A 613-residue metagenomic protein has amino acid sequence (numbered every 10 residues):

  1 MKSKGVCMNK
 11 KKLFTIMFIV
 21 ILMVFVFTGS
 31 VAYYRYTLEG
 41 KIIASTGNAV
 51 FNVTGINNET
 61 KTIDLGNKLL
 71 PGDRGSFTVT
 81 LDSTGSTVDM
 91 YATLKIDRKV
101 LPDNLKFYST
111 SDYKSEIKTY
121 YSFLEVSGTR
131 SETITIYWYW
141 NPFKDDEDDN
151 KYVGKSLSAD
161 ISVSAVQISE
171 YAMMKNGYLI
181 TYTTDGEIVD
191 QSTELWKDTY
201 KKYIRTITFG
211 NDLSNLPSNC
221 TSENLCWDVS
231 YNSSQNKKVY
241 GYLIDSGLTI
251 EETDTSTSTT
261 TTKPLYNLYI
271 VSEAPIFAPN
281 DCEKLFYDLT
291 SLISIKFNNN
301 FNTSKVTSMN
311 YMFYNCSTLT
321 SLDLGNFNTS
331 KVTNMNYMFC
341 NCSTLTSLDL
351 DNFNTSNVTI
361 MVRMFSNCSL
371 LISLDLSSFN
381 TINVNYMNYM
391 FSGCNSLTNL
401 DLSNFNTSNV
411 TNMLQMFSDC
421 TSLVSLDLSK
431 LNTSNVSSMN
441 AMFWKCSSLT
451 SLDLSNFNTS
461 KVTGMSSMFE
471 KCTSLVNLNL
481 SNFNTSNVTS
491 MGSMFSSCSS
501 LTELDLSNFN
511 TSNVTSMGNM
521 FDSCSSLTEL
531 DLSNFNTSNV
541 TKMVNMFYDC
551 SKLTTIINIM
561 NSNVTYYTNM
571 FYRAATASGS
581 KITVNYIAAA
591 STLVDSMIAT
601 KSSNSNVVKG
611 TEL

Functional and structural regions predicted by a protein language model:
M1-C7: Short, Lys/Arg-enriched N-terminal segments with co-localized hydrophobic residues within the first ~10-30 amino acids
C7-I19, V26-R35, V100-Y139: Signature of Gram-negative chaperone-usher
C7-L70, V153-L157, S162-A172: Short, polar/proline-rich extracytoplasmic segments that appear immediately after membrane translocation
K10, D64-G66, D112-P142, K238-L268: Extracellular adhesion/glycan-binding regions together with long Ser/Thr- and acidic-residue-rich low-complexity tracts
F25-V26, L69-S115: Surface-exposed interaction patch
L69-G75, T84-S86, V126-E132, K151-L157 (+4 more regions): Solvent-exposed loop and beta-edge segments used for protein-protein assembly and interaction
D73-M90, R130-Y171, C282, F547: C-terminal, structured domain-capping segment
Y171-L613: Negatively charged
